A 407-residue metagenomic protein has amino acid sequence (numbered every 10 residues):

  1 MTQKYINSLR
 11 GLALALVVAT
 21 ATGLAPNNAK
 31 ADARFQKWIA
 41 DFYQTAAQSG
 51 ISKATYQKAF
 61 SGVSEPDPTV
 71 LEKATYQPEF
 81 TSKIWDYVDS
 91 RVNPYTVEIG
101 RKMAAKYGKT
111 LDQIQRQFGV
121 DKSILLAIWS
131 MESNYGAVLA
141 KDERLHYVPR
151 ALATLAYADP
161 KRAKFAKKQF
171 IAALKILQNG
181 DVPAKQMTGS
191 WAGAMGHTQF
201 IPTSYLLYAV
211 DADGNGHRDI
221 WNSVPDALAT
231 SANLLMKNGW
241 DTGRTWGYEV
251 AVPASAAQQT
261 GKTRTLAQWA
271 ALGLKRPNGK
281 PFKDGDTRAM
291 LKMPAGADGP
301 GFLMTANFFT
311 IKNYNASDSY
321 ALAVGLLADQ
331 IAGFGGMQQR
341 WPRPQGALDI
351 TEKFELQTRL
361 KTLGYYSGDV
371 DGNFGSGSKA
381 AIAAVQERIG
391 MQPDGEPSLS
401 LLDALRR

Functional and structural regions predicted by a protein language model:
T2-L14: Bacterial N-terminal signal peptides that target proteins for export
A19-N28: C-terminal segment of classical bacterial N-terminal signal peptides
A29-A33: Boundary at the C-terminal end of the N-terminal hydrophobic targeting segment
R34-K58: Mature N-terminal segment immediately following signal peptide/propeptide cleavage in secreted/periplasmic
W38-T45, T110, A151, L356 (+1 more regions): A general alpha-helix detector
I51-K283, T287, G299-F302, I311-I350 (+3 more regions): Catalytic glycan-binding domains that act on GlcNAc-containing polysaccharides
A306-N307: Low-complexity, glycine/alanine/valine/leucine- and proline-rich hydrophobic stretches
L348-K353, K361-L405: Short acidic, glycine/serine/threonine-rich helix-capping segments at coil-helix boundaries
